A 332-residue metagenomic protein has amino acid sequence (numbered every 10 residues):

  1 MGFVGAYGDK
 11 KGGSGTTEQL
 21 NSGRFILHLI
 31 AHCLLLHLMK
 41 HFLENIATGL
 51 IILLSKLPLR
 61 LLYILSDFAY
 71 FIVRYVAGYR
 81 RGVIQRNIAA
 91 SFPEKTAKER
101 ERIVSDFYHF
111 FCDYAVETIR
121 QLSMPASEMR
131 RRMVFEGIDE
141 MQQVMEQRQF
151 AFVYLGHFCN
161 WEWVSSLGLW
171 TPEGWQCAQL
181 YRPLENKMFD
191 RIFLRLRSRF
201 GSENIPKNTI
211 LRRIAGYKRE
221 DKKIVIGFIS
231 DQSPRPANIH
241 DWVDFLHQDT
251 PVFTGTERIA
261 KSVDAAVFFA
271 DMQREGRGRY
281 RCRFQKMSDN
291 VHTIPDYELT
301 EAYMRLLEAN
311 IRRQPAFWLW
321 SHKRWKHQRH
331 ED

Functional and structural regions predicted by a protein language model:
S14-G15: N-terminal helix-forming leader/targeting segments
Q19-L20: Cationic, low-complexity basic patches in intrinsically disordered or flexible, solvent-exposed regions
H37-L155, N160, D190-L196, G201-S202: Membrane-anchoring hydrophobic helices of lipid-metabolizing enzymes
K98, R102-S105, Q143, N208-D332: Non-catalytic C-terminal accessory region of glycerolipid acyltransferases and related lyso-lipid remodeling enzymes
M145-N208, R235-F245: Catalytic core of membrane glycerolipid acyltransferases/transacylases, capturing the structured, soluble-facing
